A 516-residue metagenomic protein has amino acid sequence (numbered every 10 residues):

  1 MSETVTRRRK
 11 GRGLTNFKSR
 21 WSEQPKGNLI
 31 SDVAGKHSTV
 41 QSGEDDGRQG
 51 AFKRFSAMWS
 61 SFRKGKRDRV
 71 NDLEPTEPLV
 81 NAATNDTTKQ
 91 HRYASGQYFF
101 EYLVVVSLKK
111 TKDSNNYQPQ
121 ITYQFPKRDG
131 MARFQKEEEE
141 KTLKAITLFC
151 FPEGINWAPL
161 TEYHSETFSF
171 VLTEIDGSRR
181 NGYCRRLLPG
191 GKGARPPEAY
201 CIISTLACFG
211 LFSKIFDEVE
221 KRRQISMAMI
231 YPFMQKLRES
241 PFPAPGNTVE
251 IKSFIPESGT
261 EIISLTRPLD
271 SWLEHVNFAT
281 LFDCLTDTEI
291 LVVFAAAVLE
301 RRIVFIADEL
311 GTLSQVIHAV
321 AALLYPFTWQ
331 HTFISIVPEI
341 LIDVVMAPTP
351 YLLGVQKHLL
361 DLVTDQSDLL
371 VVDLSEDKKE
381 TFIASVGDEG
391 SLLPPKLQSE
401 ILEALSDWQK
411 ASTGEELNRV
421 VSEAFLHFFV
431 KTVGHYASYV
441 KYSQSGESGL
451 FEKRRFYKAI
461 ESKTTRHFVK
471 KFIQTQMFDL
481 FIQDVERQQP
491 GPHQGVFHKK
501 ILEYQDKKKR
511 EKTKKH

Functional and structural regions predicted by a protein language model:
E3, R7-R8, N16-S19, Q24 (+2 more regions): Acidic, Ser/Thr/Pro/Gly-enriched alpha-helical scaffold modules and adjacent low-complexity linkers in large eukaryotic
